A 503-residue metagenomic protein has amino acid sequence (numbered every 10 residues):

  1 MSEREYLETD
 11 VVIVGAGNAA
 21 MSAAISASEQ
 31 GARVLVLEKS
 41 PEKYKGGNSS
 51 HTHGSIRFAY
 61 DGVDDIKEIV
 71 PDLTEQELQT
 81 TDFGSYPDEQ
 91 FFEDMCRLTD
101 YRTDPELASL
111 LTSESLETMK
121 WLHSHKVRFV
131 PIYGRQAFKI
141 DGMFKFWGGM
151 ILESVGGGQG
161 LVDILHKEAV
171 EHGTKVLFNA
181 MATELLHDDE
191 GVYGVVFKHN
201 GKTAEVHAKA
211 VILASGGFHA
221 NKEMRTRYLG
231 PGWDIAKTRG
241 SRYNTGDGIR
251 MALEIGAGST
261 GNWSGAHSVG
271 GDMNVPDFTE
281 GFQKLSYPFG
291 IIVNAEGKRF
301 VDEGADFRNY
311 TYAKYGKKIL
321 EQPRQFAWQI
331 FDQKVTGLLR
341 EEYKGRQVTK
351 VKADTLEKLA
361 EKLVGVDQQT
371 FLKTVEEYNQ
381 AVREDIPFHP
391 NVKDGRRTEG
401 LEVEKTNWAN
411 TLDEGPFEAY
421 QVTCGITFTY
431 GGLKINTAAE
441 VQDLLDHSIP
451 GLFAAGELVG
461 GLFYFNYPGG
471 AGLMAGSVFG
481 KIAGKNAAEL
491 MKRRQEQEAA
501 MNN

Functional and structural regions predicted by a protein language model:
E5-A19, L35: Beta1/beta-strand and adjacent pyrophosphate-binding region of the FAD-binding site in flavoprotein oxidoreductases
E29-S50: Glycine-rich FAD pyrophosphate-binding loop
K45, D104-K202, K222-E223, G270 (+1 more regions): Conserved redox-cofactor binding core of oxidoreductases
Q76-G142, D354-E377: Rossmann-like flavin
E184, T370-N466: A glycine-rich dinucleotide-binding beta-alpha-beta segment and adjacent secondary-structure elements that constitute
G201-K202, V206-V275, T279, L473 (+2 more regions): Glycine-rich loop(s) and the adjacent beta-strand/alpha-helix scaffold that form part
I249-M251, G258-T370: An anion/pyrophosphate-binding glycine-rich loop and adjacent beta-alpha core in soluble alpha-beta enzymes
K318-P416, N486, L490, M501-N503: Helix-rich C-terminal "cap"/substrate-channel and partner-interaction subdomain that packs against the flavin-binding
